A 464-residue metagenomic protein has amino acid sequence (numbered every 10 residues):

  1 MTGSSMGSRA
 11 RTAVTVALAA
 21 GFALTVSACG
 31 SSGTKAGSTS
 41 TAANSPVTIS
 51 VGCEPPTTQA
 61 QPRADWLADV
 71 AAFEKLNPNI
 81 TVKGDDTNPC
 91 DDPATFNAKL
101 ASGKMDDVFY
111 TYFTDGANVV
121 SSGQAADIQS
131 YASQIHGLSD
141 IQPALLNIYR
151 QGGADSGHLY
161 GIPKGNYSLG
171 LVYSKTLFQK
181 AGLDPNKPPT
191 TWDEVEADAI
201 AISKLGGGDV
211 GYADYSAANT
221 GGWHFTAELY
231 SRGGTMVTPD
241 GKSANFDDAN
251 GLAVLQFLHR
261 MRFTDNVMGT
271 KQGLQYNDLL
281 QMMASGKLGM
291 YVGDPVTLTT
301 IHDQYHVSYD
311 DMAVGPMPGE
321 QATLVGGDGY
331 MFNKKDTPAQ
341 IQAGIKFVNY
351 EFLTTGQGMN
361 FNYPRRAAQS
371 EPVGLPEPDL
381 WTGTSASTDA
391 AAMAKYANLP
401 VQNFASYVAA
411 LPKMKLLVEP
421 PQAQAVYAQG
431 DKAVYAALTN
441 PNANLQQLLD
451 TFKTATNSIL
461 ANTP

Functional and structural regions predicted by a protein language model:
T2-Q124, P185, Q340, Q422 (+1 more regions): Conserved N-terminal structural module of periplasmic/extracytoplasmic solute-binding proteins
D86-T95, T190-E196, K271-A284: Short helix-initiation/N-cap motifs at beta->coil->alpha
T114-S168, H224, D311-A313: Hinge/lid segment of periplasmic solute-binding proteins
Q129-A144, P188-T190, G211-D214, G234-A253 (+4 more regions): Short, solvent-exposed loop/beta-turn-alpha elements that line the ligand-binding surface or hinge of extracytoplasmic
Q151-K164, L169, Q179, D193-A244 (+2 more regions): Extracytoplasmic/periplasmic solute-binding protein
Q179, P185, L399-P464: Conserved C-terminal helix/tail region of periplasmic/extracytoplasmic solute-binding proteins
D198-I200, D240-Q272: Glycine-centered hinge/linker elements that transmit conformational signals in sensory and ligand-binding systems
I301-S308, E320-V325, M331-A428: C-terminal lobe and pocket-closing loops of periplasmic/extracytoplasmic Venus-flytrap solute-binding proteins
